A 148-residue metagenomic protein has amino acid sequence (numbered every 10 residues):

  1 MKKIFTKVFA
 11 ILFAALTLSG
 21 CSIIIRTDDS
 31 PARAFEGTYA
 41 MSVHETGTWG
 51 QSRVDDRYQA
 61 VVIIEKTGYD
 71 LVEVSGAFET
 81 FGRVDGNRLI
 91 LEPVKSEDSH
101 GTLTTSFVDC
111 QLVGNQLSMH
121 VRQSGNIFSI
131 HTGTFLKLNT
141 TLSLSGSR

Functional and structural regions predicted by a protein language model:
M1-F9: Bacterial N-terminal signal peptides that target proteins for export
S19-G20: C-terminal motif of bacterial Sec signal peptides marking the signal peptidase cleavage site
I23-A40, I64-E65: N-terminal helix-cap/turn-to-beta initiation motif at the start of protein domains
M41-V43, L71-G76, I90-D98, V121-S124: Short beta-strand segments that buttress and anchor functional surface loops
W49-G86: N-terminal glycine/threonine-rich, aromatic-flanked beta-hairpin/loop signature
A60-I64, T80-G82, T105-L112, T140-G146: Hydrophobic/aromatic beta-strand elements that line small-molecule binding cavities or substrate pockets in beta-rich
F81, D85-R88, Q116-R148: Edge beta-strand at a domain terminus
E92-R122, H131: Acidic, glycine-rich flexible loop segments
